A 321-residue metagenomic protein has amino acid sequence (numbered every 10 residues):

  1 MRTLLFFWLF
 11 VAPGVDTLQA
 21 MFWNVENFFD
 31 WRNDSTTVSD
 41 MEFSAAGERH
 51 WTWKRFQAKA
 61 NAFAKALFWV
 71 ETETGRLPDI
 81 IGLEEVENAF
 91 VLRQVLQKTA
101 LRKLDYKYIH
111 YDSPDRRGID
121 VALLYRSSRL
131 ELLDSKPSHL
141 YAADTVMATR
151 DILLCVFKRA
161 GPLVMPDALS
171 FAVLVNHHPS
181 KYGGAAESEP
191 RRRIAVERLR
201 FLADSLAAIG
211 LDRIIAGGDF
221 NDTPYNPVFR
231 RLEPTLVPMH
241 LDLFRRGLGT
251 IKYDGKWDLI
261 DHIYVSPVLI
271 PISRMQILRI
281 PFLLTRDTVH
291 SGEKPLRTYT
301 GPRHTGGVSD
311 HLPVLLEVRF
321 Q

Functional and structural regions predicted by a protein language model:
R2-A12: Sec-dependent N-terminal signal peptides
A12-T99, D105, I109-V121, E197 (+2 more regions): N-terminal, active-site-proximal structural segment of metallo-dependent hydrolase catalytic domains
Q19-N27, E48, D134-K136, S170-S180: Active-site-proximal beta-strand elements of phosphoester/diester hydrolases
T36-S39, L169-S188: Active-site His/acidic residue clusters
A45-F56, L77-L83, H110-Y111, Y141-A143 (+4 more regions): Second-shell loop/turn segments in exported
I80, V86-S170, H178: Structured beta-strand-rich core segments of catalytic domains in phosphoester-bond hydrolases
N88-F90, R116-G118, K181-G183, N221-P227 (+1 more regions): Active-site environment of divalent metal-dependent phosphoester hydrolases
M147, F201-I215, N221-Q321: Metal-dependent phosphoester-hydrolase catalytic domains
